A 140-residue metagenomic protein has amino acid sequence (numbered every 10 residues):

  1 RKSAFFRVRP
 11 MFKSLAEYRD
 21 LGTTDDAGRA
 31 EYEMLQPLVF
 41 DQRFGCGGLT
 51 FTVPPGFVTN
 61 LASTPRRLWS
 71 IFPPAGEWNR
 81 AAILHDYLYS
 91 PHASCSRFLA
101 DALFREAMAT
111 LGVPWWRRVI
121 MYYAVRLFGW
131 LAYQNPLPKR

Functional and structural regions predicted by a protein language model:
F5-R140: Extended terminal accessory/targeting regions
